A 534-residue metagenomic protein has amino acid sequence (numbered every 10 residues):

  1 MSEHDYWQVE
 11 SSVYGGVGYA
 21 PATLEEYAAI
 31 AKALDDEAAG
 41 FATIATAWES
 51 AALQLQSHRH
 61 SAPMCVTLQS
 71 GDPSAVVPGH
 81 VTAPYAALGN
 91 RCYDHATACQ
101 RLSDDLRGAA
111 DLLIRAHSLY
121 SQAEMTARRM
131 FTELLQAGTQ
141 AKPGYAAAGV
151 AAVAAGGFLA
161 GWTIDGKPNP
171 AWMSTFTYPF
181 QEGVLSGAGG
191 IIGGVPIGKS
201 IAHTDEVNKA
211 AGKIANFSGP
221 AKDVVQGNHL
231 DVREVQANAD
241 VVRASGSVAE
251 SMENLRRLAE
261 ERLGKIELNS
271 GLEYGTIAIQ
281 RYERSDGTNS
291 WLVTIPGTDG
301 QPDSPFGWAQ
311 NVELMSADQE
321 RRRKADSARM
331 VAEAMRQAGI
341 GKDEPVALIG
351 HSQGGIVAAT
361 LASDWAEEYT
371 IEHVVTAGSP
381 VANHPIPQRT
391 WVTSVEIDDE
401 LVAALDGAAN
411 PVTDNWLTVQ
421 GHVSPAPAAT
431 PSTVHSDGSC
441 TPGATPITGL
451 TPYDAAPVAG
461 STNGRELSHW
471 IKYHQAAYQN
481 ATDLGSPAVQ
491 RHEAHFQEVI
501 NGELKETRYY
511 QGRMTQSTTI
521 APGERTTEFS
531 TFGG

Functional and structural regions predicted by a protein language model:
M1-Q140, T531-G534: N-terminal secretion-targeting helices of virulence/extracellular proteins, encompassing both classical Sec signal
E25-K32, D36, K209, R336-Q337 (+2 more regions): Polar/charged alpha-helical tracts
G108-A127, G187, E396-A404, P431-D437: A short, terminal or domain-edge coil/loop segment
A137-L348, L361-T370: Long, composition-driven intrinsically disordered regions
P296-R329, A334, I340-G341, E368-H373 (+1 more regions): Lipolytic serine-hydrolase domain surface
A347-G350, V374-T376: Extended hydrophobic secondary-structure segments that form protein cores and membrane-embedded regions
I349-A359: Gly/Ala-rich beta-loop-alpha elbow adjacent to hydrolase catalytic centers
